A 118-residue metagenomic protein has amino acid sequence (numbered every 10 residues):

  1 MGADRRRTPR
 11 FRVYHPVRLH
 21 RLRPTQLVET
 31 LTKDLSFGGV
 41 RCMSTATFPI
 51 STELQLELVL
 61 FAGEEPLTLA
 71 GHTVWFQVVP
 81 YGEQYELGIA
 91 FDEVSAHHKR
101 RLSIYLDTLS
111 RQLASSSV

Functional and structural regions predicted by a protein language model:
M1-F37, S103, D107-V118: N-terminal helix initiation/capping motif
T8, M43-P49, V78: Short, surface-exposed secondary-structure edge patches
R10-R12, Q26-L27, L60-A70: Short coil-to-beta-strand transition motifs
P16-R21, T52-P66: Short conserved beta-strand and strand-loop elements enriched in small hydrophobics with frequent Asp/Gly
R21, D34, W75-Q77, E93: A residue-level detector for short acidic-glycine micro-motifs
T30, L69-F76: Short beta-strand-centered aromatic/proline hotspots
V40-S44, Q55-L58: Short, well-ordered beta-strand segments in soluble/periplasmic domains
R41-S44, V79-F91: Short, solvent-exposed secondary-structure boundary/capping segments
